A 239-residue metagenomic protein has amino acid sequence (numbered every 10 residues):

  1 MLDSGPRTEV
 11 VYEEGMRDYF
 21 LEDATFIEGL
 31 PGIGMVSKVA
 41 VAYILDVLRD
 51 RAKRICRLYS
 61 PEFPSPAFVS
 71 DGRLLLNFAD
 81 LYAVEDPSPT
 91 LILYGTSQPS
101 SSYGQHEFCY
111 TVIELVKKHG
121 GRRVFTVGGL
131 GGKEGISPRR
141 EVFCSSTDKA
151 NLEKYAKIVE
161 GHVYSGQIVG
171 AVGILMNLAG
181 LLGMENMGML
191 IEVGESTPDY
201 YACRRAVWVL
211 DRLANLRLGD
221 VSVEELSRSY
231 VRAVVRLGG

Functional and structural regions predicted by a protein language model:
L2-S97: N-terminal short beta-loop-beta anion/metal-coordinating cradle
D18-F20, R51, I113-V124, G180-E185 (+1 more regions): Secondary-structure boundary elements
E28, L93-G95, T126-G128, L190-E192: Short beta-strand segments
L30-V36, P99-S102, G129-E134, V169 (+1 more regions): Gly/Ser/Thr-rich loops at beta-strand to alpha-helix junctions that form or flank small-molecule/cofactor-binding
A42-D46, C109-T111, R204-V207: Short, solvent-exposed amphipathic alpha-helical segments in soluble enzyme and RNA/protein-processing domains
A79, G132-V209: Catalytic cores of processing enzymes, dominated by hydrolases/peptidases, characterized by acidic/His-rich
S100-A150: Internal, conserved structured core segments that host functional sites
E185-G239: Extended, histidine- and acidic-residue-enriched regions that form the cofactor-binding/catalytic faces
